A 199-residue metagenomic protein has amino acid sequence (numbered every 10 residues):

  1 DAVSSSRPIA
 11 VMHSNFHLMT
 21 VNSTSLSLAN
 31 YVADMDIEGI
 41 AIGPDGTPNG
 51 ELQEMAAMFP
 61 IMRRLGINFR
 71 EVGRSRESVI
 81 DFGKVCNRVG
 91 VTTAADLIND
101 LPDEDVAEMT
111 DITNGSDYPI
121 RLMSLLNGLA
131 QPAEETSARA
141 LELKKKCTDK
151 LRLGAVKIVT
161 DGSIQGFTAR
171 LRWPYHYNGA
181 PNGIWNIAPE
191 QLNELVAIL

Functional and structural regions predicted by a protein language model:
D1-S124, C147-L199: Catalytic pocket of metal/acid-base enzymes, prominently hydrolases
S124-P132: Conserved SAM/AdoMet-binding glycine-rich loop
P132, T136-S137, L153: Hydrophobic, small-residue-rich alpha-helical packing segments that form membrane-like cores
E142-K145: Carbohydrate-active enzyme catalytic cores, enriched for enzymes that act on polyanionic acidic polysaccharides
